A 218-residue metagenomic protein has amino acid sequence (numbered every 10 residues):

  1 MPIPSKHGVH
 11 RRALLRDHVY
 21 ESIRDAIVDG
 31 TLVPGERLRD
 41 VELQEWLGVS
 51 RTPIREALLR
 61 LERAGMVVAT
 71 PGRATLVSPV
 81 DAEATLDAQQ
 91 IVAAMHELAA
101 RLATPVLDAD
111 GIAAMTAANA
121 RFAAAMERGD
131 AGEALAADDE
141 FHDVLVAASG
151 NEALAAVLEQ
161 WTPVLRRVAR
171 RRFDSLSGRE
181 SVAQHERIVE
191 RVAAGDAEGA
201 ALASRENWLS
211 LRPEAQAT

Functional and structural regions predicted by a protein language model:
M1-R101, P105, D110, P213-T218: Short linear motifs at protein or domain termini
R11, T116-A123, R128, R170-T218: C-terminal all-alpha effector/ligand-binding and dimerization domain of prokaryotic HTH-type transcriptional repressors
A13, D17, E21, D25 (+12 more regions): Generic detection of well-ordered alpha-helical segments
I54, I112, T116, A123 (+3 more regions): Short, well-structured alpha-helical segments
T85-A88, M115, A134, D138 (+4 more regions): Hydrophobic packing residues in well-ordered alpha-helices of helical domains and bundles
I91-L107, D139-S175: Hydrophobic, amphipathic alpha-helical faces that serve as interaction scaffolds
L98-A124, R128: Amphipathic alpha-helical dimerization/coiled-coil segments that flank or bridge DNA-binding/regulatory modules
